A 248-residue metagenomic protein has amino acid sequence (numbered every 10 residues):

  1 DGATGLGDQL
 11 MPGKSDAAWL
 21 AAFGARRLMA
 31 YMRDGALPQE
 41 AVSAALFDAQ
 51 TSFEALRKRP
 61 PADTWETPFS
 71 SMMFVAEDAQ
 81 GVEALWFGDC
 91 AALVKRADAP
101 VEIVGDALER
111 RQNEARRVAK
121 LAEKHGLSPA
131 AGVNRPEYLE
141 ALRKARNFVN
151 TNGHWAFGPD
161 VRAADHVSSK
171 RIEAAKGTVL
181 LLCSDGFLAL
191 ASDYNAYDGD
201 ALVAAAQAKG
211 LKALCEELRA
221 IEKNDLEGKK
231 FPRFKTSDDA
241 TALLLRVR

Functional and structural regions predicted by a protein language model:
G2-R248: PP2C/PPM-type serine/threonine phosphatase catalytic domain
